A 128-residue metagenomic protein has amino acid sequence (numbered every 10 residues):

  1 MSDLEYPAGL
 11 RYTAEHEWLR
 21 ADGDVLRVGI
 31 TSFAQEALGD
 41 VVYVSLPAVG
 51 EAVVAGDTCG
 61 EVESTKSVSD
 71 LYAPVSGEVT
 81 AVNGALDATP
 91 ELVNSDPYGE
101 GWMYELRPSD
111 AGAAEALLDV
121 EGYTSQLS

Functional and structural regions predicted by a protein language model:
M1-T58, E91, S95-S128: Acidic, low-complexity mobile loops and tails
L19-A21, T65, V82-A85: Residue-level recognition of beta-strand microenvironments
S32-A34, S64-K66, V75: Short glycine-rich, polar/acidic loop-and-turn segments at beta strand-coil junctions
E63-Y72, P90-E91: Short, Lys/Arg- and Gly-enriched loop/turn segments at beta-strand edges
A73-S76, V120: ATP/adenylate-binding site constellation spanning eukaryotic-like Ser/Thr protein kinases, ABC-transporter
S76, T80-A81, D87-A88, N94: Charged, amphipathic alpha-helical coiled-coil/dimerization segments
